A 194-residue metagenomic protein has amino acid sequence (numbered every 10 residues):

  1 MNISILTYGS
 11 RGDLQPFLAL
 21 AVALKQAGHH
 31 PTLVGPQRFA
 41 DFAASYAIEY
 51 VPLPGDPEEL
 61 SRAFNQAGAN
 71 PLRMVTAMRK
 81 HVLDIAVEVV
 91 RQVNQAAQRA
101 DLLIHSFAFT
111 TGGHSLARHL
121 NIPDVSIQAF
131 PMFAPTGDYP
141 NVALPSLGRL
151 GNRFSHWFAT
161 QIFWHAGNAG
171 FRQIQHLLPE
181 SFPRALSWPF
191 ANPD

Functional and structural regions predicted by a protein language model:
M1-V51: N-terminal subdomain of nucleotide-sugar transferases
P36-D41, S45-D194: Nucleotide-sugar-dependent glycosyltransferase catalytic domains
